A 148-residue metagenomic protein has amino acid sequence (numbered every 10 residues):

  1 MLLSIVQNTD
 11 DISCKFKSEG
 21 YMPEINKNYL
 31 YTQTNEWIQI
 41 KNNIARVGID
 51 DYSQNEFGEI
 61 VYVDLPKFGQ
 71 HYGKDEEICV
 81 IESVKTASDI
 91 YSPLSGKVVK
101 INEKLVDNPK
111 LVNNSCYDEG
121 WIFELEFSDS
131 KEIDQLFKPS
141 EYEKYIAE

Functional and structural regions predicted by a protein language model:
M1-Y21: N-terminal amphipathic/basic-hydrophobic helices that include classical n-h-c signal peptides and signal-anchor
C14-E77, K110, N114-E148: Acidic, low-complexity mobile loops and tails
I38-I40, V84, I101-K104: Residue-level recognition of beta-strand microenvironments
S83-T86, L94: Periplasm/extracytoplasmic soluble domains of Gram-negative envelope assemblies and related organellar analogs
D89-P93, E126: Histidine- and aromatic-rich ligand-binding microenvironments
S92-S95, P139: ATP/adenylate-binding site constellation spanning eukaryotic-like Ser/Thr protein kinases, ABC-transporter
V98-N114: Short, charge-rich, low-complexity interaction segments located in flexible loops at or near secondary-structure
